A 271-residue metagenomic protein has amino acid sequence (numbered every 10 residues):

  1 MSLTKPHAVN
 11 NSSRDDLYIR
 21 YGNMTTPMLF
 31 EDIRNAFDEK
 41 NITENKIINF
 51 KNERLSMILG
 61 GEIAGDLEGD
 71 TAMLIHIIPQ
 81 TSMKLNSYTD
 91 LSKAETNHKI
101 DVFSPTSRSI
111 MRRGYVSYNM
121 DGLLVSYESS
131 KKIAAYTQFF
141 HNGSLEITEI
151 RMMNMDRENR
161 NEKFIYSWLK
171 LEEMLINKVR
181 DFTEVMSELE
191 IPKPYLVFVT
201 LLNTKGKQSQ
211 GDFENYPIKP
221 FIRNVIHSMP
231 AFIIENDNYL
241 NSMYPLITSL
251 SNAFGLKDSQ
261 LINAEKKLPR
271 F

Functional and structural regions predicted by a protein language model:
M1-R14: Divalent-cation
S2, Y18-G22, H76, T200: Residues in well-ordered beta-strands of folded domains
P6, R20, M24, D237 (+1 more regions): Short, well-ordered helical secondary-structure segments
H7-V9, T25, K46: Basic- and aromatic-enriched surface patches that contact anionic nucleotides/nucleic acids
N11-M28: Segments surrounding the PLD/"HKD" phosphodiesterase catalytic module and close analogs
F30-F271: Bergerat-fold GHKL/Histidine-kinase-like ATPase
